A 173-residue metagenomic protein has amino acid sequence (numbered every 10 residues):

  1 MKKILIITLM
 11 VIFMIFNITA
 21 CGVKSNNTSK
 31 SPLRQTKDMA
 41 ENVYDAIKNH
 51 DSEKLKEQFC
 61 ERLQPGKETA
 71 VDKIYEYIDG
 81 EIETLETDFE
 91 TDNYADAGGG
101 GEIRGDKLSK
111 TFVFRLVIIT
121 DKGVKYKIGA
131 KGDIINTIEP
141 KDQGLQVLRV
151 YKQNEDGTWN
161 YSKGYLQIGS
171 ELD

Functional and structural regions predicted by a protein language model:
M1-T19: Sec-dependent bacterial lipoprotein signal peptides
L9, S29-R34, C60-P65, P140-D142 (+2 more regions): Short, structured coil/loop segments at alpha-helix boundaries
V11, E41-Y44, Y75: Generic solvent-exposed, charged/amphipathic alpha-helical segments that serve as macromolecular interface scaffolds
A20-D45, N49: Short, low-complexity N-terminal intrinsically disordered segments enriched in polar/charged residues
K56-I118: Short solvent-exposed beta->alpha transition segments
A95-D173: Exposed beta-sheet edge and beta->alpha loop/turn motif
